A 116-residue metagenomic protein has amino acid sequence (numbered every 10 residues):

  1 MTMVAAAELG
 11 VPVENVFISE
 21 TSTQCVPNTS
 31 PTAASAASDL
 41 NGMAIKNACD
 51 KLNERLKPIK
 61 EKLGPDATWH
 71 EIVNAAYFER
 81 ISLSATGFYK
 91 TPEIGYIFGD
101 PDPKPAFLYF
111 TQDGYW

Functional and structural regions predicted by a protein language model:
M1-L9, T21-W116: Cofactor-centric catalytic regions
P12-F17: Short acidic capping loops at alpha-helix termini that bridge into adjacent secondary structure
